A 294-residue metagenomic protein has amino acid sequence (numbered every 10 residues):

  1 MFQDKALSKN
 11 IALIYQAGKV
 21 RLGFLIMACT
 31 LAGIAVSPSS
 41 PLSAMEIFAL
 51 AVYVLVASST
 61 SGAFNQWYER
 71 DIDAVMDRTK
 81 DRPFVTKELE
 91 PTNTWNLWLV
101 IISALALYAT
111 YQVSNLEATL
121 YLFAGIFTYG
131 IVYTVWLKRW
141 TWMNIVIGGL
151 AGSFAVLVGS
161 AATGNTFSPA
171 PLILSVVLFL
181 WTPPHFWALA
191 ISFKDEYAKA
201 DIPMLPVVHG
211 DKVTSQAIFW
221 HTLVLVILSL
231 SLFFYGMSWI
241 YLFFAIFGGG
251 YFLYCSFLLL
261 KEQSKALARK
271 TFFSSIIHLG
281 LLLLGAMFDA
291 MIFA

Functional and structural regions predicted by a protein language model:
M1-K9, Y68-L89, W187-S215: Cytosolic, membrane-interface loops and tails of multi-pass inner-membrane proteins
A28-L31, R82-V85, V146-T163, K212 (+1 more regions): Small-residue-rich segments of transmembrane alpha-helices in multi-pass membrane proteins, especially helix faces
A28-R70, R78, L120-I131, P171-W181: Membrane-embedded alpha-helical segments that form the functional core of polytopic membrane enzymes, especially those
R78-L120, D211-F234: Multi-pass membrane catalytic core of lipid/isoprenoid biosynthesis enzymes
P91, W95-A162: Intramembrane alpha-helical segments
T128-T141, F186-A188, S192, P203 (+1 more regions): C-terminal ends of transmembrane helices
L253-L281: Interfacial loop-to-transmembrane junctions
L284-A294: Juxtamembrane boundary at the C-terminal end of a transmembrane helix
